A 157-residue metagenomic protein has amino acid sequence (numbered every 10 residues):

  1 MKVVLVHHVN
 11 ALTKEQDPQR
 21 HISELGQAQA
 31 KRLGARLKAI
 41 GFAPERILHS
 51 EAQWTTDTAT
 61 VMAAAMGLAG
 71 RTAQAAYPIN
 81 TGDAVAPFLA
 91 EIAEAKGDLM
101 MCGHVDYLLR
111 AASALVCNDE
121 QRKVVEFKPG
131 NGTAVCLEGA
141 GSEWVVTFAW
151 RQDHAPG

Functional and structural regions predicted by a protein language model:
K2-D83, L109, E120-R122, K128-G132: Active-site-proximal alpha-helix that buttresses catalytic centers in soluble enzyme cores
Q16, P156-G157: A short, polar/proline- and glycine-enriched secondary-structure boundary/capping micro-motif
A43, E94-A95, G130, S142: Residue-level preference for short coil/turn positions at secondary-structure junctions
Y77-K96: Short phosphate-binding loop-to-helix
I92-C102, W144-Q152: A polyampholytic, Gly/Pro-enriched intrinsically disordered region
A95-M100, V105-T133: Non-DNA-binding regulatory cores of transcription-related proteins, predominantly C-terminal effector-binding
D119-T147, Q152-P156: Domain-level recognition of soluble alpha/beta enzyme cores, biased toward histidine phosphatases/phosphomutases
